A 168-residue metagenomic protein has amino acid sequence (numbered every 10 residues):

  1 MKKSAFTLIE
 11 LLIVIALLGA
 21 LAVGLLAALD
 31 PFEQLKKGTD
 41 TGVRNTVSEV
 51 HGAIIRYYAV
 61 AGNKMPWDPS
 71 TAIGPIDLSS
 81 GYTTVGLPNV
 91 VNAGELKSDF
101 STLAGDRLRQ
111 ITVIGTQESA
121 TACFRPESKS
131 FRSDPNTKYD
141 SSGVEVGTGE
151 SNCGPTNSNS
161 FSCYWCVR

Functional and structural regions predicted by a protein language model:
M1-L29: N-terminal single-pass transmembrane signal-anchor helix
A16, A27-S48: Aliphatic-rich helix starts adjacent to a transmembrane/signal segment
L18-G19, G24, V47-R56: Short, contiguous, well-ordered secondary-structure segments
A20, G38, S70, F161-C166: Charge-biased, low-complexity intrinsically disordered regions
G52-G74, G94-D106: Alpha-helix exit/C-cap motif
P69-A93: Low-complexity, Gly/Pro-rich coil/beta segments used as flexible assembly/activation regions
G105-G115: Short, surface-exposed beta-strand/loop micro-motifs that present aromatic residues
T116-R168: Short, surface-exposed interaction loops/tails
